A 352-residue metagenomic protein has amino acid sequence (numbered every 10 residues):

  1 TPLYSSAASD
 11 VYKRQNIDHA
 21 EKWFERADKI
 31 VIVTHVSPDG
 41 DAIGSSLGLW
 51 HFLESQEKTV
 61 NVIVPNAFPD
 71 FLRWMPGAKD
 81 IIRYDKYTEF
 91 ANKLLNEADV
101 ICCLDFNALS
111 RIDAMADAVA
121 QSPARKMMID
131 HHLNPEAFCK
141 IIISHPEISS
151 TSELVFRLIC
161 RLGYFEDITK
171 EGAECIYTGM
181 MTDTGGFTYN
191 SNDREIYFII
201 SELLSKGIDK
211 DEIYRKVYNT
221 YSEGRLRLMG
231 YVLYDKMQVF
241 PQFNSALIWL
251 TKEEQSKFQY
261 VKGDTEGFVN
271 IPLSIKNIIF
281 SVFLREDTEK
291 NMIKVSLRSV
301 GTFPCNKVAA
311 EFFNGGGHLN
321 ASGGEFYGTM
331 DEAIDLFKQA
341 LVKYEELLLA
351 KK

Functional and structural regions predicted by a protein language model:
T1-Y12: Single conserved hydrophobic/aromatic residue that forms the stacking wall/gate of nucleotide- or nucleobase-binding
R14-V36, G44-P76, R83, E89-N92 (+3 more regions): Hydrophobic helix-and-loop "lid/oligomerization" segment in the mid-to-C-terminal part of catalytic domains
V33, S37, C103, M128-I129 (+1 more regions): Generic enzyme active-site microenvironment
G40-S46, L109-D113: Short glycine/serine/threonine-rich phosphate/pyrophosphate-binding segments that cradle anionic phosphate groups
L49-W50, A118-Q121, S144-H145, F198: Glycine-rich, phosphate-binding/catalytic loops in enzymes
G77-I81, Q121, S144-E147, S299: Short, hinge-like loop/turn segments at secondary-structure boundaries
I82-I141: Active-site cofactor/cluster-binding pocket
I129-I199: Short alpha-helices
